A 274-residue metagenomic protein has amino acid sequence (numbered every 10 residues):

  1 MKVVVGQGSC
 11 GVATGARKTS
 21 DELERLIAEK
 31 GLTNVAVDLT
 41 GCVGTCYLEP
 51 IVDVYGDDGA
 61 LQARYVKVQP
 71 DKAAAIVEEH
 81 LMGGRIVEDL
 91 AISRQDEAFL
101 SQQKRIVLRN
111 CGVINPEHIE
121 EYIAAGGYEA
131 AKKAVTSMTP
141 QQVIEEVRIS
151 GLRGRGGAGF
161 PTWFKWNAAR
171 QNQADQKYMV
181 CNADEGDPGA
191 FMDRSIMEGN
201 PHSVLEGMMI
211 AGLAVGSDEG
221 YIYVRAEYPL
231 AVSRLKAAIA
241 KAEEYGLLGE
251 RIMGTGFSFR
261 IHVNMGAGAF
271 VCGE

Functional and structural regions predicted by a protein language model:
M1-E274: Feature of Fe-S/electron-transfer and energy-metabolism proteins that preferentially highlights extended coupling
